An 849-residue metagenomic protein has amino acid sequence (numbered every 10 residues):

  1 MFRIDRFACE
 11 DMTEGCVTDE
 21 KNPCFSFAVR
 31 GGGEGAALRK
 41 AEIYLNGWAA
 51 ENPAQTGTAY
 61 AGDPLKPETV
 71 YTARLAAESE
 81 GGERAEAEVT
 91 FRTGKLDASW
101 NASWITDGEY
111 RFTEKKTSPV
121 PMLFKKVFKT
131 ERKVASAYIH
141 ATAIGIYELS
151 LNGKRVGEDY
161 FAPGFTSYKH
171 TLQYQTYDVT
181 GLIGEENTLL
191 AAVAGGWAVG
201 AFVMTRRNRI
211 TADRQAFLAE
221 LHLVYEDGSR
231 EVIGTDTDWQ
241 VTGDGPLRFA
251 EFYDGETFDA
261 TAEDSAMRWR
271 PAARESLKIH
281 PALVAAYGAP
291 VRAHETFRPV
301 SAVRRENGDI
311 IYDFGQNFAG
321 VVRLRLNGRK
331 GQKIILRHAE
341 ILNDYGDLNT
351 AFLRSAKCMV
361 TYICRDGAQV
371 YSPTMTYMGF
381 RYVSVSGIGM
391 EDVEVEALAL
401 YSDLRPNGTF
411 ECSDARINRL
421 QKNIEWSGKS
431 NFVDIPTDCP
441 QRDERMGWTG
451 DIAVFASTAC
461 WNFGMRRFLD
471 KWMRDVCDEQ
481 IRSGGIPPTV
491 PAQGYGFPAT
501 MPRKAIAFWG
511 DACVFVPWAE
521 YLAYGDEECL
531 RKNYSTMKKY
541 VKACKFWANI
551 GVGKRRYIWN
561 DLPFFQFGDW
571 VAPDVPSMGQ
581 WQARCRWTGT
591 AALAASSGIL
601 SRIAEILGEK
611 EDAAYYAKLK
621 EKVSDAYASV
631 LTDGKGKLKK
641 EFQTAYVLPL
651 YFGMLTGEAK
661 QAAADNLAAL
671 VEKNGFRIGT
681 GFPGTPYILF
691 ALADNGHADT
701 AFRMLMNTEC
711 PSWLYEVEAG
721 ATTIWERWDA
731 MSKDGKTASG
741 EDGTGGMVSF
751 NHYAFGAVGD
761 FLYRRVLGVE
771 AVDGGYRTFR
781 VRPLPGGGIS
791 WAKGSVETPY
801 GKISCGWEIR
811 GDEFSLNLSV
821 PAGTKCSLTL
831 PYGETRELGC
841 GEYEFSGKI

Functional and structural regions predicted by a protein language model:
M1-V70, R74-R442, G450, R467-D470 (+4 more regions): Extracellular/oxidizing-compartment recognition motifs
R92-L96, Y110, D159, T590-E609: Conserved, charged catalytic cores of large soluble enzymes
K115-P119, Y138, G164-Y168, D178-T180 (+19 more regions): Alpha-helix capping and helix-loop boundary segments enriched in small/acidic/polar residues
Y138-A141, L151, V321-E340, M375 (+6 more regions): Alpha-helical support elements that line or immediately flank enzyme active sites and cofactor-binding pockets
I146, D236-T242, D392-N423, K429 (+8 more regions): Active-site acid/base region of carbohydrate-active enzymes
Y147, R155-E158, A162-P163, V476 (+6 more regions): Active/binding-pocket-proximal capping segment
L189, V193, D254, F258-D259 (+11 more regions): C-terminal capping/lid segments that line or modulate ligand- or cofactor-binding pockets
R209, D213-E220, I233-D264, A282-H294 (+1 more regions): Non-catalytic C-terminal accessory modules of carbohydrate-active enzymes
